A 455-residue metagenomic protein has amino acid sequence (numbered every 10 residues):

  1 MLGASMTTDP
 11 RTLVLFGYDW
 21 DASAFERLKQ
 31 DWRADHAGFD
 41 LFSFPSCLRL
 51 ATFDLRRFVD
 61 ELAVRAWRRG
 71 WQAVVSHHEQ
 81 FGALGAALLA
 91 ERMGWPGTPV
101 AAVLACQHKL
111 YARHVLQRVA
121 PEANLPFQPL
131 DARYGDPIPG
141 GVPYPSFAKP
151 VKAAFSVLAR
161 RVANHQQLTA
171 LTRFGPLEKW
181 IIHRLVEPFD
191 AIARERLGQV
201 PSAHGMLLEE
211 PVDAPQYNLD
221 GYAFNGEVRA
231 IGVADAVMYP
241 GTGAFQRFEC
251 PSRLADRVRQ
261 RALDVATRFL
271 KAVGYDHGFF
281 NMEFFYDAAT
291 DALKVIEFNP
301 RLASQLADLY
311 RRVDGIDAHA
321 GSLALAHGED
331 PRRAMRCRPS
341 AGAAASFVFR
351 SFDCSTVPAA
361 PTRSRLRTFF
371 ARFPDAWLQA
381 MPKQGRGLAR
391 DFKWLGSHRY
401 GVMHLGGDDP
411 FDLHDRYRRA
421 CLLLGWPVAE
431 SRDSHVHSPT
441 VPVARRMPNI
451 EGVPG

Functional and structural regions predicted by a protein language model:
M1-A102, R133-D136, G328-D330, S351 (+2 more regions): ATP-binding N-terminal substructure of ATP-dependent carboxylate-amine bond-forming enzymes
A86-L88, G221, A292-R301: A short beta-strand motif that forms the metal-chelation/ATP-contact edge of phosphoryl-transfer active sites
A123-L125, H165-V212, A244-F245, R268-A272: Conserved ATP-binding module of the ATP-grasp superfamily
P145-Q167: Conserved anion/nucleotide-ligand pocket segment
A153-S156, Q216, M238-T242, P251 (+1 more regions): Glycine-rich phosphate/pyrophosphate-binding beta-alpha loops
R261-M282, P300-A359: Active-site "cap" helix and flanking loop/linker of ATP-utilizing ligase/carboxylase catalytic domains
D276-A289, A334, S434-P448: A short glycine-rich, hydrophobically flanked beta-strand micro-motif that places a catalytic Asp/Glu for divalent metal
S351-Q384: Glycine-rich active-site loop/lid that clamps phosphate-bearing ligands
